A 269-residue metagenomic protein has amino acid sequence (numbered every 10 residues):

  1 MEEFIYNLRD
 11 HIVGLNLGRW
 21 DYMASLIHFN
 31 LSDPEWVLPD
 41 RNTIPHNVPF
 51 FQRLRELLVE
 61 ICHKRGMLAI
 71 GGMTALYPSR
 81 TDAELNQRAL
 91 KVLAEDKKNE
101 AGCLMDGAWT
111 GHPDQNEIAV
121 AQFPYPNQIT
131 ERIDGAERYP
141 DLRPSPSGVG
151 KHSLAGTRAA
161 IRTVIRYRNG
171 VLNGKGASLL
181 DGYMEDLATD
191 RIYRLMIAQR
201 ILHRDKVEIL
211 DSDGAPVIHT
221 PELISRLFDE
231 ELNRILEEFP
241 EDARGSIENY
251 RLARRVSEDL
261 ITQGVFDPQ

Functional and structural regions predicted by a protein language model:
M1-Q269: Expand to "…catalyze enediolate/carbanion chemistry for C-C bond making/breaking, isomerization, decarboxylation
